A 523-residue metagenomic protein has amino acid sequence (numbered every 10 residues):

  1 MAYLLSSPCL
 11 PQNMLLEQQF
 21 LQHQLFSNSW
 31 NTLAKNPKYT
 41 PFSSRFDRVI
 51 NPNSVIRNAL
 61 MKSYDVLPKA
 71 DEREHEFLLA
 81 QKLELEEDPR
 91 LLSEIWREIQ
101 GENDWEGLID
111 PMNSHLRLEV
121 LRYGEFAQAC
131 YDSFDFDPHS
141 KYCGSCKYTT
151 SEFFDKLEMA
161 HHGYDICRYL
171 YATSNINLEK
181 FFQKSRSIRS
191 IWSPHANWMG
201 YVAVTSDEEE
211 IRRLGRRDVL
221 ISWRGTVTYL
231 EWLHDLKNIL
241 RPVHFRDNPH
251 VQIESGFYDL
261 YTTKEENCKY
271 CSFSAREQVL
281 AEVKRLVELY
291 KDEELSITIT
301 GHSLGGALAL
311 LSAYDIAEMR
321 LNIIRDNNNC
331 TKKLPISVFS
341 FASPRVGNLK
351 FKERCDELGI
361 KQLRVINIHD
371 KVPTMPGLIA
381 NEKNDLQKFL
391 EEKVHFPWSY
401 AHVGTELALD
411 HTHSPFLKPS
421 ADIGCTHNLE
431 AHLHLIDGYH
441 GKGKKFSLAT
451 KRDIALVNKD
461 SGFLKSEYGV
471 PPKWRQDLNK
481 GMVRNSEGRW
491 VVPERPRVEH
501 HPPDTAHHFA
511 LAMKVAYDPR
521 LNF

Functional and structural regions predicted by a protein language model:
A2-E119, G215-R217, E254, Y258-L260 (+2 more regions): Serine hydrolase/lipase
L121-D132, S151, A203-D207, S222-T226 (+4 more regions): Structured beta-strand/turn binding interfaces of compact recognition modules in eukaryotic regulators
T150-S206: Extended, Lys/Arg-enriched charged tracts that mediate electrostatic binding to polyanionic substrates
I188-P194, G200-V202, E208-R212, V287-L289 (+2 more regions): Beta-strand elements of modular eukaryotic interaction domains
S193-N248: Short, surface-exposed "cap/lid" segments of acyl-processing enzymes
P242-T262: Short acidic, low-complexity segments enriched in Ser/Thr/Gly/Pro
G306: Catalytic nucleophile loop
